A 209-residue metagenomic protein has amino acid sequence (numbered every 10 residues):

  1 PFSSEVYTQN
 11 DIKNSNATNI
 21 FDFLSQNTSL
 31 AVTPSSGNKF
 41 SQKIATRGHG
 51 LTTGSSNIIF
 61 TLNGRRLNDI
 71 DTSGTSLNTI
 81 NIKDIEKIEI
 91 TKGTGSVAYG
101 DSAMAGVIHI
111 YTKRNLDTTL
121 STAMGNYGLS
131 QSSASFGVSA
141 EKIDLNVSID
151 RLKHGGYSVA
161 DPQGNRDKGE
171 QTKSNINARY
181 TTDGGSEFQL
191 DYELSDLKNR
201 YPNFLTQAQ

Functional and structural regions predicted by a protein language model:
P1-S15, S41-K43: N-terminal periplasmic "start-of-domain" segments of outer-membrane beta-barrel proteins
S4, F21-R65: Extracytoplasmic beta-strand/coil segments of soluble accessory domains associated with Gram-negative outer-membrane
I12, L24, I88-I90, I108-I110 (+1 more regions): Non-catalytic regulatory/gating segments with a bias toward low-complexity or hydrophobic composition
S15, S41, T75, A103-A105 (+2 more regions): Transmembrane beta-barrel architecture of outer-membrane proteins
K43-A45, K87, K92, V107 (+3 more regions): Membrane-embedded beta-strand positions in outer-membrane beta-barrel channels/transporters
R65-K92, I110-Y111: Short acidic/polar hinge/loop motifs at secondary-structure boundaries that mediate gating or recognition
H109, D117, A123, S135-Q209: Periplasmic-side early beta-strands and strand-to-turn transitions of outer-membrane beta-barrels
